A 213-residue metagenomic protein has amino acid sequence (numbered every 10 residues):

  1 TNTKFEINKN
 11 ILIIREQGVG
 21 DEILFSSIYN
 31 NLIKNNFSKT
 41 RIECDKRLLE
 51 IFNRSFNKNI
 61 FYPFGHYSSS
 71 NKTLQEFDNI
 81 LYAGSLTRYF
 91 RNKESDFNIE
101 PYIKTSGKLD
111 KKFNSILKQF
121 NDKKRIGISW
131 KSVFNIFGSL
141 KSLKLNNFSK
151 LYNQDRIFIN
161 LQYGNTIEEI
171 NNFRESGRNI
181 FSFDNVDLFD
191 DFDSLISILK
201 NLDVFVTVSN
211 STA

Functional and structural regions predicted by a protein language model:
T1-A213: Catalytic machinery of carbohydrate-active enzymes, primarily nucleotide-sugar-dependent glycosyltransferases
